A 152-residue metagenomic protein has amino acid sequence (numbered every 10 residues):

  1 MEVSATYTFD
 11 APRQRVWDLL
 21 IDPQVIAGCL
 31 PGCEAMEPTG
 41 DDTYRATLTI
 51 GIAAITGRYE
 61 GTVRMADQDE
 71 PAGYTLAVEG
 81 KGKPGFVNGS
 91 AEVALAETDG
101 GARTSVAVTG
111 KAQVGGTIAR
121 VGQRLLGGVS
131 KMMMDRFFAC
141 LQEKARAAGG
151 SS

Functional and structural regions predicted by a protein language model:
M1-T47, G51, G150-S152: Hydrophobic ligand-binding cavity/cleft-lining segments
E2-T6, T43-R45, R58-E60, G73 (+2 more regions): Intrinsic-disorder/low-complexity, polar/charged segments enriched in Ser/Thr/Lys/Arg/Asp/Glu/Gln
A5, E34, E60-D67, V78 (+1 more regions): Hydrophobic/aromatic beta-strand elements that line small-molecule binding cavities or substrate pockets in beta-rich
P12, D41, E70-P71, T98-G101: Short strand-connecting beta-turns/loops that link adjacent beta-strands
Q14, D18, G100, A139 (+1 more regions): Replace "anionic and nucleotidyl ligands
E37-G82, R136: Glycine-rich portal/gate segments that line the openings of hydrophobic small-molecule binding cavities
T75, E79-V129: Beta-strand/loop substructures that line and gate deep hydrophobic ligand-binding cavities in soluble
G115-S152: A conserved amphipathic terminal alpha-helix motif
